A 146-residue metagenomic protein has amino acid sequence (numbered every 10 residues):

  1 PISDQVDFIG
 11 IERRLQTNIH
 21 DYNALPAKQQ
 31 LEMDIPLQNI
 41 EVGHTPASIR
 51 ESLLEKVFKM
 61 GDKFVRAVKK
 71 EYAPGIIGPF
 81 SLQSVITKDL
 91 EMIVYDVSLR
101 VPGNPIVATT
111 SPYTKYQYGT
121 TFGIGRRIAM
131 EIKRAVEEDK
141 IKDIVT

Functional and structural regions predicted by a protein language model:
P1-V68, S98-A129: ATP-dependent carboxylate/phosphate-activation module, predominantly the ATP-grasp catalytic core and closely related
G10, R14, S81-S84, K133: Generic detector of bulky aromatic hydrophobic side chains
F64-G75, A135, D139: Short secondary-structure junctions and interdomain/linker hinges
V68-I106: Conserved metal-phosphate-binding beta-hairpin within the catalytic cores of diverse ATP-dependent phosphoryl-transfer
R126-T146: Cysteine/selenocysteine-centered motifs that mediate thiol-based redox chemistry or coordinate metal-sulfur cofactors
